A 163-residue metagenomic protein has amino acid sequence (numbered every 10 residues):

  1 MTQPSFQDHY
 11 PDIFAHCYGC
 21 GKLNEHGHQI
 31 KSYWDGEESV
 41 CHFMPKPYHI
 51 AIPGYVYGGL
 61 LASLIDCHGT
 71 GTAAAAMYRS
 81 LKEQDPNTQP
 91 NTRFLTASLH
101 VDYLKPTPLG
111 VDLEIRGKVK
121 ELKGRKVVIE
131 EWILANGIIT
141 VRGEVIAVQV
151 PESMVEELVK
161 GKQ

Functional and structural regions predicted by a protein language model:
M1-D8, K105-Q163: HotDog/MaoC-like acyl-thioester-processing domains
M1-P53: Non-catalytic linker/capping segments at the edges of enzyme domains
Q29-K31, D102, R116-K118: Short, surface-exposed charged micro-motifs
V40-A76: A conserved, well-ordered hydrophobic junction motif at loop->secondary-structure transitions
F43-P45, Y103, Q149: Hydrophobic residues in beta-strands and at strand termini
C67-G69, A76-E83, H100, A135-N136 (+1 more regions): Low-complexity, flexible helical/coil segments
T72-E114: Hydrophobic beta-strand-centered segment that forms part of the acyl-chain substrate-binding groove
